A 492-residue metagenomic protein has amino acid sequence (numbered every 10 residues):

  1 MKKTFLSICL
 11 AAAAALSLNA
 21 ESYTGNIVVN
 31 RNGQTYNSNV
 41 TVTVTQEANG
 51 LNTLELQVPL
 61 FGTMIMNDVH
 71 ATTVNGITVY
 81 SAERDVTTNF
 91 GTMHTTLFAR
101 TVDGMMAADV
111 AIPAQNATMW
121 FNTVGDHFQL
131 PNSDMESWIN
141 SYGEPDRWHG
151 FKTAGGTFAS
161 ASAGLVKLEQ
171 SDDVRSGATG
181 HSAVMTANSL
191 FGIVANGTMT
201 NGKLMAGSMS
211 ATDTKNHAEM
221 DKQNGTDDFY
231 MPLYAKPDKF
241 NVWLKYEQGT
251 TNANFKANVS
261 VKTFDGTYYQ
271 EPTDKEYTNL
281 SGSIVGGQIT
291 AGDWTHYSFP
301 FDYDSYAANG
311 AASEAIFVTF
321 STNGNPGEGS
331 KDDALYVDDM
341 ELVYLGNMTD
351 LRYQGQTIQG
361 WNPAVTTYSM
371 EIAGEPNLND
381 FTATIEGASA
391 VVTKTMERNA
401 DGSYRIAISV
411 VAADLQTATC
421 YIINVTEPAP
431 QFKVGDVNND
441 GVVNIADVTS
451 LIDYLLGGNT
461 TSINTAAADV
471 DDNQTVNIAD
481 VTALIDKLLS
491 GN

Functional and structural regions predicted by a protein language model:
E21-V29, S38, G62-N75, M105-L130 (+1 more regions): Edge beta-strand at a domain terminus
N32-M93, N122: Central antiparallel beta-sheet cores of small beta-barrel/beta-sandwich binding domains
T123-A161: Extracellular carbohydrate-recognition regions
V174-G192, S210-N216: Short carbohydrate-recognition loop motifs
G266-S313, S330: Extracellular carbohydrate recognition and processing domains and analogous Trp-centered ligand-binding platforms
G310-A311, N323-Y344: Extracellular carbohydrate recognition
L345-Q431: Beta-rich interaction/scaffold domains
P428-N492: Cellulosome-associated attachment modules in secreted, modular CAZymes
